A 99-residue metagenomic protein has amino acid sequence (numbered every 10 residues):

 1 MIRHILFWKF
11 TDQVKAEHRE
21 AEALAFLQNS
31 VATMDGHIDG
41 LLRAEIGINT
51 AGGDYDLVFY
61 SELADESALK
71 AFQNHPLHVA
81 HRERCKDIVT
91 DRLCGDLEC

Functional and structural regions predicted by a protein language model:
M1-D56, A64-A71, E98-C99: Short S/T/G/P-rich N-terminal loop/turn motif that feeds into the first structured element of a domain
E66-C94: C-terminal structural segments of small proteins and small subunits
